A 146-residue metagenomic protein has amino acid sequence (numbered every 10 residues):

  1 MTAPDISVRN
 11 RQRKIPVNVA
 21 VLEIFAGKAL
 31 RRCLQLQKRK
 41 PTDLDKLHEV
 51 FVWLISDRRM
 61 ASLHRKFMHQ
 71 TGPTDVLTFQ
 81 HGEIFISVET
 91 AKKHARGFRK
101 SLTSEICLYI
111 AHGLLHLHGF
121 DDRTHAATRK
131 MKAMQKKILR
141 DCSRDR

Functional and structural regions predicted by a protein language model:
M1-C107, L117-R146: An acidic/histidine-cluster motif and surrounding catalytic segment that typifies divalent-metal-assisted enzyme active
H112-L115: Well-ordered alpha/beta subsegment
